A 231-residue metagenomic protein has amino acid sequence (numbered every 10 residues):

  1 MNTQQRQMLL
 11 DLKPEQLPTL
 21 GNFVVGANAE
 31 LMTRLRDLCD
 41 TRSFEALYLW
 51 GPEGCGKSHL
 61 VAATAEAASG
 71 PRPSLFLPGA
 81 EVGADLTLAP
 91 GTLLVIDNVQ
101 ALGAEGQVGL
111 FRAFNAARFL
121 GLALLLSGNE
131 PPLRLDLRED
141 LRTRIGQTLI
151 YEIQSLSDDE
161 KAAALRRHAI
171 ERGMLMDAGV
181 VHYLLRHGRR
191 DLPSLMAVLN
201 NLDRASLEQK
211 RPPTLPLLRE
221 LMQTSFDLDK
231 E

Functional and structural regions predicted by a protein language model:
M1-D37, L207-E231: A short, basic N-terminal segment
R36-F44: Phosphate-binding P-loop
S43-V61: Walker A/P-loop nucleotide-binding motif
L86-S127: Conserved nucleotide-sensing/catalytic segment adjacent to the nucleotide-binding pocket in NTP-handling enzymes
P132-G146: Short regulatory helix/loop adjacent to the ATP-binding pocket of P-loop NTPases
T148, A162-L175: Conserved AAA+ ATPase "sensor/coupling" helix adjacent to the nucleotide-binding pocket
T148-E160: Conserved AAA+ ATPase "SRH/arginine-finger" region at the nucleotide-binding site
H182-R186, P193-L207: C-terminal helical "lid" of AAA+/P-loop NTPase domains
